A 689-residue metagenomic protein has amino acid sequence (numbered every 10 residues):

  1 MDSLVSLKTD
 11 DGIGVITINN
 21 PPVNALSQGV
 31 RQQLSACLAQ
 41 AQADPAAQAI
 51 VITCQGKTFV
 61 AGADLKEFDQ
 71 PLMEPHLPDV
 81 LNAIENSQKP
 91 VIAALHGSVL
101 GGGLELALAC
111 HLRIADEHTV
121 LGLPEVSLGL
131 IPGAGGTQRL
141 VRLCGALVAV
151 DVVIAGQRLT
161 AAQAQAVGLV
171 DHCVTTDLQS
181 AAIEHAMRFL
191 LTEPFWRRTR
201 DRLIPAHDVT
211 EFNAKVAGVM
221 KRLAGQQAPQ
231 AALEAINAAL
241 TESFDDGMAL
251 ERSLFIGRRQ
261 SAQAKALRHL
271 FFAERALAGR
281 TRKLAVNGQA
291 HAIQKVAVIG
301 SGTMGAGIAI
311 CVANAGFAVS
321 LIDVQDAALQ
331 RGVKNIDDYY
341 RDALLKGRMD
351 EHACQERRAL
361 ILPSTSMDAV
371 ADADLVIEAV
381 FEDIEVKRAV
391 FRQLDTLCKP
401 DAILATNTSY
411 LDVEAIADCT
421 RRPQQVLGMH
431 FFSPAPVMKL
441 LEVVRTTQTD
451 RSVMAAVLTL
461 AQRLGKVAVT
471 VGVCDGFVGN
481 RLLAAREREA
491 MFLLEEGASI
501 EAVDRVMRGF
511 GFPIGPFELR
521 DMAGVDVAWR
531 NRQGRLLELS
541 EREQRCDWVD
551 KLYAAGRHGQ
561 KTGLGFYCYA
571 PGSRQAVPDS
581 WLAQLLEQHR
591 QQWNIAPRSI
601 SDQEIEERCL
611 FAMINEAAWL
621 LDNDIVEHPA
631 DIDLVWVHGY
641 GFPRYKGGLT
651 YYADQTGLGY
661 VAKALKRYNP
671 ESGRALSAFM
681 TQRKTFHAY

Functional and structural regions predicted by a protein language model:
M1-Q55, N82: Conserved CoA-thioester-binding segment of acyl-CoA-metabolizing enzymes
S3-V5, N19, P71-H76, S87 (+6 more regions): N-terminal glycine-rich phosphate-binding loop for ADP-containing cofactors
I52-T53, V60, F68, A93 (+3 more regions): Redox-cofactor binding/interface segments in oxidoreductases and associated redox assembly factors
T53-A83, V99, S127-L130: Glycine- (often His-adjacent) and acidic-residue-rich active-site loop that binds/positions the CoA thioester
A93, G97-G103: Gly/Ser-rich catalytic serine loop of serine hydrolases
